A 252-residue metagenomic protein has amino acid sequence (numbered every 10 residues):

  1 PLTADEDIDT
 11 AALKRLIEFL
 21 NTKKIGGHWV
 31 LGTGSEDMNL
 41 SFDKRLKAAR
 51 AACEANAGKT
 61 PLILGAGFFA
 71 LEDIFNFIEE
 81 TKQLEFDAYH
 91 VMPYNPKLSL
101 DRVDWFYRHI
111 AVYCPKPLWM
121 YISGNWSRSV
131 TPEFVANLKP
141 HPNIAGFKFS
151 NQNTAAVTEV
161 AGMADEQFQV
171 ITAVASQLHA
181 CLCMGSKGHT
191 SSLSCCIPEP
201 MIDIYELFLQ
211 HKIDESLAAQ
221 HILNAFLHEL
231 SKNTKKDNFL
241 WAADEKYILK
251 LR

Functional and structural regions predicted by a protein language model:
P1-S129: Active-site beta->alpha loop and helix N-cap motifs at the rims of alpha/beta catalytic domains
L13, A49, I74, V157 (+3 more regions): A general structural signal for well-ordered alpha-helical segments in protein cores
E18, E54, E206, K246-K250: Generic alpha-helical structural context detector
G26, L31-T33, L64-A66, A145 (+3 more regions): Short glycine-rich loop/turn motifs that provide flexible caps or phosphate-binding loops at active sites
A55, Y113, M163, L251-R252: Alpha-helical structural context
H109-Y113, N125-S231: Catalytic alpha/beta core domains of metabolic enzymes, predominantly
L182-G185, L227-R252: Conserved short secondary-structure transition element at the edge of the structured enzyme core that lines
